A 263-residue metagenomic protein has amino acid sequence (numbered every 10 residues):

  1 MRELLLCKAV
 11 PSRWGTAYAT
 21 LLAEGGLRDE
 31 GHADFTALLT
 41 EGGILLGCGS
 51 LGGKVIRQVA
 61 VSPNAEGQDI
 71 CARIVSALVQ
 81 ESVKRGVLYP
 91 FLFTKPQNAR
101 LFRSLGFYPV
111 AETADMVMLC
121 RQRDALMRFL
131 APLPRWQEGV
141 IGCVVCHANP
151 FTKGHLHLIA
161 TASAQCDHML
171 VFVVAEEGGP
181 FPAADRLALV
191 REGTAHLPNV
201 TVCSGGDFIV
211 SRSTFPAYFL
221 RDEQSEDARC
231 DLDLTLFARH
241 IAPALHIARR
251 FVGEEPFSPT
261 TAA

Functional and structural regions predicted by a protein language model:
M1-D29, T113: Short amphipathic alpha-helix that is part of the acyltransferase structural core
Y18, T36-L39, P90-T94: Short, hydrophobic beta-strand segments that form beta-sheet elements in well-ordered domains
A33-D34, I56, G139: Short coil/loop residues immediately preceding or within conserved phosphate-binding loops of NTP-utilizing enzyme
L38, G43-A60: Conserved beta-strand in the GNAT
S62, E66, K95: Residue-level recognition of the GNAT/N-acetyltransferase active site
A65, D69-A77, G154: Conserved acetyl-CoA pyrophosphate-binding loop and the N-cap/start of the following alpha-helix in GNAT-like
E81-K95: Conserved GNAT acetyl-CoA-binding A-motif
T94-A263: Nucleotidyltransferase catalytic core that binds NTPs
